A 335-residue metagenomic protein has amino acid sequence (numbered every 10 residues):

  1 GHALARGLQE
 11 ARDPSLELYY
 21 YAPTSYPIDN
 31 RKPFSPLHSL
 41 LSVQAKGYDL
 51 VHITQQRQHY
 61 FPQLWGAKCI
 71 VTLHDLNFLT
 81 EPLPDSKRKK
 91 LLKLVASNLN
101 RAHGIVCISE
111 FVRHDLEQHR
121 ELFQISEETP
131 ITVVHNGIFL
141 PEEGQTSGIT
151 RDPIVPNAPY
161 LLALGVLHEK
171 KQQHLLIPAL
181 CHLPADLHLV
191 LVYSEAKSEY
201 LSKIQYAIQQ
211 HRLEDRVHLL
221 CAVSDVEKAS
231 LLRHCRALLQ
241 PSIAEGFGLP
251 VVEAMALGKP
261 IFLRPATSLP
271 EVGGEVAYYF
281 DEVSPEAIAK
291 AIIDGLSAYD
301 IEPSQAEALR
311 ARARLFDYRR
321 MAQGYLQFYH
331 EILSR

Functional and structural regions predicted by a protein language model:
G1-R335: Carbohydrate transferase catalytic cores enriched for Leloir-type hexosyltransferases
